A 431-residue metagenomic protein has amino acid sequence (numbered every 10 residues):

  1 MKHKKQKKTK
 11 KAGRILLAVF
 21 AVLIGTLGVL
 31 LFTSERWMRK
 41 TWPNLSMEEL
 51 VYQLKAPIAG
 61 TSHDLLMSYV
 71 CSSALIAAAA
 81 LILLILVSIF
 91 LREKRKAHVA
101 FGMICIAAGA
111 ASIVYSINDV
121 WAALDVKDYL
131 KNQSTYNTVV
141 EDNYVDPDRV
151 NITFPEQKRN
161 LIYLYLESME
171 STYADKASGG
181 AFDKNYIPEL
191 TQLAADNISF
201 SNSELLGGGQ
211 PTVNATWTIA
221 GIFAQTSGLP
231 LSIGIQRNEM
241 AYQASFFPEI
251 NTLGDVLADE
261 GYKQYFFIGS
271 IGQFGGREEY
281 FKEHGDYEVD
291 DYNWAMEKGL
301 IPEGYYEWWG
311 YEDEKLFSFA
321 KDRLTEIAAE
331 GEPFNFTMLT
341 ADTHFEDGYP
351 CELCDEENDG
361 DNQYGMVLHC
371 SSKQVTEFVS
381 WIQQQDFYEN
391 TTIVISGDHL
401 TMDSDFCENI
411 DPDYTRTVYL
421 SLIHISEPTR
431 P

Functional and structural regions predicted by a protein language model:
M1-K131: Transmembrane and membrane-interface helices of multi-pass, inner-membrane envelope-modifying transferases
V51, Y129-V145: Short extracytoplasmic/periplasmic juxtamembrane "stem" segments immediately C-terminal to an N-terminal membrane anchor
V51-K55, L75-A77, N137, T191 (+2 more regions): Generic detector of well-ordered alpha-helical segments enriched in charged/polar residues, highlighting helical
D146-S426, R430: Solvent-exposed soluble domains appended to multi-pass membrane proteins
